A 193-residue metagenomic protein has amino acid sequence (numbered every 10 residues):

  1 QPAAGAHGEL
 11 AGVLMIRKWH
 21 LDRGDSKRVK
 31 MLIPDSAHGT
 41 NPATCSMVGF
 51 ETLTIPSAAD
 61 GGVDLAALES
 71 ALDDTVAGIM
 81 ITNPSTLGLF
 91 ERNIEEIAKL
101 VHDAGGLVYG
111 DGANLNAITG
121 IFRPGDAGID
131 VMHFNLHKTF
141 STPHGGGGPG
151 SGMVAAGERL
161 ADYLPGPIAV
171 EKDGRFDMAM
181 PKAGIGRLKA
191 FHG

Functional and structural regions predicted by a protein language model:
Q1-L14: Short loop-beta-helix segment that forms the pyridoxal 5′-phosphate
W19-G39: Conserved PLP-anchoring active-site segment centered on the Schiff-base-forming lysine
L32-G49, L87: Substrate-binding/gating loop at the entrance of the active-site cleft, primarily in PLP-dependent aminotransferase-like
G39, G61-G62, L115-A117, K138-P143 (+1 more regions): Short gly/pro/ser/thr-enriched loop/turn and capping motifs at secondary-structure boundaries
F50-E51, T75, A127-M132: Glycine-enriched alpha-helix->loop->beta-strand junction motifs that scaffold or abut catalytic
V63-G112, N116: Active-site phosphate-binding strand-loop segment of PLP-dependent enzymes
V131-G193: Active-site C-terminal subdomain of aminotransferase-like
